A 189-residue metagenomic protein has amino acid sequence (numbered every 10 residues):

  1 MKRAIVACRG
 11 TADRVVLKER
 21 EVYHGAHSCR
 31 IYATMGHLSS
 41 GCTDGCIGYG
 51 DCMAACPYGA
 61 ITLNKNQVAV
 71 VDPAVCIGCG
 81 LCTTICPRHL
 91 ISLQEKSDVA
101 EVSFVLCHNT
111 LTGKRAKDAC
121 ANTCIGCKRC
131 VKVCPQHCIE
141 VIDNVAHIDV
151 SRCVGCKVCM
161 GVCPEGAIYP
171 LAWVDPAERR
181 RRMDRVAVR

Functional and structural regions predicted by a protein language model:
M1-A69, P73-V75, G80-V133, V162 (+1 more regions): Ferredoxin-type iron-sulfur electron-transfer modules and their immediate structural context
R129, P135-H147: Strongly charged, low-complexity linkers/loops
